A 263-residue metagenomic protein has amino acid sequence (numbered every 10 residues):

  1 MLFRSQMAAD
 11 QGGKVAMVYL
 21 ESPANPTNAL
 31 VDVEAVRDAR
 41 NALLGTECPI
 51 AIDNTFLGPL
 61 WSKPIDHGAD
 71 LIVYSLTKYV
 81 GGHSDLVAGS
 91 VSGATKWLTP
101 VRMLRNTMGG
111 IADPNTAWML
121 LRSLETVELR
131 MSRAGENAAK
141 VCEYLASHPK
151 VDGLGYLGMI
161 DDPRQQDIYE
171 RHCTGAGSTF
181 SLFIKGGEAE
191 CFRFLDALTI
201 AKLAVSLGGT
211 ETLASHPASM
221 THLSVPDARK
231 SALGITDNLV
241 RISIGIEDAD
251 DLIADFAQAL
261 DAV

Functional and structural regions predicted by a protein language model:
M1-K150, G155: Conserved PLP-enzyme active-site core in the AAT-like
Q6-A16, L43, T212-V263: PLP-dependent enzyme catalytic core of the Aspartate aminotransferase-like
A39-A42, K140, Y144-H148, R193 (+3 more regions): Generic non-transmembrane alpha-helical segments
V101, E190-F194, L252-F256: Hydrophobic side chains in well-ordered alpha-helices
G153-V240, I244: Conserved C-terminal alpha-helix-loop-beta "cap" of PLP-dependent enzymes that closes/shapes the active-site mouth
